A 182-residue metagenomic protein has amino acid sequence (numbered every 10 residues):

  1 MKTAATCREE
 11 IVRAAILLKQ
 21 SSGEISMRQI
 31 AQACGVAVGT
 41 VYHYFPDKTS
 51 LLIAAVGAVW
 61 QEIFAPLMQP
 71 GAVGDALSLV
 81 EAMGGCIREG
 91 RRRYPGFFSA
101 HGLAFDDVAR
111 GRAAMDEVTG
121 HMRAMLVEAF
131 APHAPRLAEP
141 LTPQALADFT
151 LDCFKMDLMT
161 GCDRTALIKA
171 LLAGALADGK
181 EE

Functional and structural regions predicted by a protein language model:
M1-T6, E182: N-terminal intrinsically disordered/low-complexity leader segments
A4, R8, V56, V80 (+2 more regions): Amphipathic, non-transmembrane alpha-helical scaffold segments
A4-A15, I30, A55-V59, I63 (+1 more regions): Generic hydrophobic, amphipathic alpha-helix propensity
E10, L18-S50, A54: Helix-turn-helix
A54, M68-R93, L146-A147: Hydrophobic alpha-helical connector segments
M68-Q69, S99-A109: Short linear capping/connector segments at secondary-structure termini
E89-R93, V108-R136, L141-Q144, M159 (+1 more regions): Amphipathic alpha-helical packing segments from all-alpha helical-bundle domains
H101, T150-F154, L171, A175: Short alpha-helical scaffolding segments that buttress acidic/His motifs in well-ordered protein cores
